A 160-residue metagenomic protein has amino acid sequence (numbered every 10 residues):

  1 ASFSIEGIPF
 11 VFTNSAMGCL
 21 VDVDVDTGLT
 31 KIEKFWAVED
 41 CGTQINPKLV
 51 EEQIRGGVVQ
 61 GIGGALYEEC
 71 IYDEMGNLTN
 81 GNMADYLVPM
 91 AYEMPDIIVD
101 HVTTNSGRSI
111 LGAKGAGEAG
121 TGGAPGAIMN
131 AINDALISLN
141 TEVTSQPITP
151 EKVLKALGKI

Functional and structural regions predicted by a protein language model:
A1-I160: Cofactor-binding beta-sheet edge motifs in enzyme active sites
